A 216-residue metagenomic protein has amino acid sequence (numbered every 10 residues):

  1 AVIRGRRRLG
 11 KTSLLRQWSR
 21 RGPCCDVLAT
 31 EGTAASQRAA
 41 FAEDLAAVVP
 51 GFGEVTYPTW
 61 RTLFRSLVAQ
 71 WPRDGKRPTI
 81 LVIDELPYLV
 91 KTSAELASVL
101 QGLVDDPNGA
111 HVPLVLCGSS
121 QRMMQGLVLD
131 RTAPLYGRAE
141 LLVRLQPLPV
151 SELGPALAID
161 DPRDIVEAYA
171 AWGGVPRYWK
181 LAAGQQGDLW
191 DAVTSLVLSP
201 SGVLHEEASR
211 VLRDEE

Functional and structural regions predicted by a protein language model:
A1-E216: Phosphate-binding site recognition
